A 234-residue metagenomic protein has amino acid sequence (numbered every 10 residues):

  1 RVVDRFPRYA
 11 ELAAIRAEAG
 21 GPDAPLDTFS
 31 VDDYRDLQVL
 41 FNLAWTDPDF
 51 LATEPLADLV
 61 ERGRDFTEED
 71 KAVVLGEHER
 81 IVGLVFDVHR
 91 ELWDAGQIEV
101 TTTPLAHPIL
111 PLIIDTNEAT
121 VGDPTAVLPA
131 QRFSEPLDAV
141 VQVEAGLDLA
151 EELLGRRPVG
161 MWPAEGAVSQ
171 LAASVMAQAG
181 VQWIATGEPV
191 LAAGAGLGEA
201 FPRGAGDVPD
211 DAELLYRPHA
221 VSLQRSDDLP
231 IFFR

Functional and structural regions predicted by a protein language model:
R1-D123: N-terminal catalytic cores of secreted or lumenal carbohydrate-active enzymes
F86-R90, V140-L147, A173: Generic structural signal for well-ordered alpha-helices, preferentially at hydrophobic/aromatic core positions
G96-E99, G155-V159, A179-V181, D227-D228: Short, well-ordered coil/turn segments that N-cap beta-strands
T101-T103, M161, F232: Conserved, mostly hydrophobic/aromatic
P104-A106, P163-G166: Short, well-ordered beta-to-alpha junction loops that form the rim of enzyme active sites and present histidine/acidic
I109-I114, V121-L137, Q142, P189-A195 (+1 more regions): Positively charged, amphipathic and often flexible ligand-engagement surfaces
T125-E165, L223: CE4/NodB-like, metal-dependent polysaccharide N-deacetylase domain that modifies extracellular/periplasmic N-acetylated
E165-R234: Active-site-adjacent pocket scaffolds in enzyme catalytic domains
